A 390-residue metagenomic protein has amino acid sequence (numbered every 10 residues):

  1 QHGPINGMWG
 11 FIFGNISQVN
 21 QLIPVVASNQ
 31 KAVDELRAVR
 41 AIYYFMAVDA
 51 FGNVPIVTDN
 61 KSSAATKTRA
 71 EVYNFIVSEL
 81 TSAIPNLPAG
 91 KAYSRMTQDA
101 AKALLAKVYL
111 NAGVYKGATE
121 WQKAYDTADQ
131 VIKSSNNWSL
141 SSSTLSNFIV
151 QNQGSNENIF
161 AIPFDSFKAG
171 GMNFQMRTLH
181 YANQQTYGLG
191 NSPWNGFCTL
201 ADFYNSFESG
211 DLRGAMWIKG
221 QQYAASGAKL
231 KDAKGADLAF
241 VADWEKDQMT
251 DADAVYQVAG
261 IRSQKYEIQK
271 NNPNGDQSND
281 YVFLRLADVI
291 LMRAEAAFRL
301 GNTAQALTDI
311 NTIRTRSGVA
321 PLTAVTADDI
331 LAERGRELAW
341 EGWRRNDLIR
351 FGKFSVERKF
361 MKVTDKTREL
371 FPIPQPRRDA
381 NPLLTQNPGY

Functional and structural regions predicted by a protein language model:
Q1-F51, S63-E71, L80-Y93, I268-Y281 (+1 more regions): Conserved, well-structured interaction surfaces
Q1-G7, F207-R285: Flexible, polar/acidic helix-loop-strand segments at domain edges
W9-F13, R69, F75, F148-T199 (+5 more regions): Long, intrinsically disordered, low-complexity segments
R40, L105, A112, L286 (+1 more regions): Structural register within alpha-helical repeat arrays
V48-P55, K91, V108-A118, G301: Short coil/turn linking the two alpha-helices of tandem helical-hairpin repeats
T81-S82, R95-A242, K246: An aromatic- and glycine-enriched ligand-binding surface/loop that stacks and positions planar moieties
